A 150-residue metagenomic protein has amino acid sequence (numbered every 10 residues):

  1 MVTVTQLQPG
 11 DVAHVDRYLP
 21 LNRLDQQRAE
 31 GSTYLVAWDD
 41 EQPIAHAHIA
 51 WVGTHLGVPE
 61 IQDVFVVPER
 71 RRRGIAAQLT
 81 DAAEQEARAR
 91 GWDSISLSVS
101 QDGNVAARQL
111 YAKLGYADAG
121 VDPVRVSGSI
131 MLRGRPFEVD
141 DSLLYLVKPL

Functional and structural regions predicted by a protein language model:
V2-P68, T80-D81, E86, D122 (+1 more regions): Acetyl-CoA-dependent GNAT
V64-R71, V99-Q101: A short, internal acetyl-CoA/4′-phosphopantetheine-binding micro-motif in the GNAT/acyltransferase core
V66, R72-Q85, A89, R108-K113: Conserved acetyl-CoA-binding loop-helix of GNAT-fold acetyltransferases
A87-S100: Conserved GNAT acetyl-CoA-binding A-motif
L97-A107, P123-S129, F137: Conserved beta-strand-loop-alpha-helix junction that forms the acyl-donor binding cleft
Y111-V121: Conserved acetyl-CoA-binding loop of GNAT-fold acetyltransferases
V124-L150: Terminal substrate-recognition subdomain of acyl/acetyltransferases
